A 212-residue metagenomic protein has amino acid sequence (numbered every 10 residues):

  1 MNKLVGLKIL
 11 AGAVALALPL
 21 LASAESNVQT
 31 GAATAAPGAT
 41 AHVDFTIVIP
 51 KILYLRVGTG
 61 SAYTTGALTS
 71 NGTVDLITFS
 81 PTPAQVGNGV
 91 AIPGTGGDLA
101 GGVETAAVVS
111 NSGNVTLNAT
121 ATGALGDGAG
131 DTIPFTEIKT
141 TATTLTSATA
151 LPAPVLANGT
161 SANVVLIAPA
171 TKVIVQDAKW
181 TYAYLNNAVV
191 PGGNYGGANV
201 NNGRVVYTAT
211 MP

Functional and structural regions predicted by a protein language model:
M1-L10: Bacterial N-terminal signal peptides that target proteins for export
L10-L16: Hydrophobic helical h-region of N-terminal Sec-dependent signal peptides in bacterial secretory/periplasmic proteins
P19-S23: N-terminal signal peptide c-region/cleavage motif recognized by signal peptidases
A24-L145, L151, A162-P212: N-terminal small/polar-rich segments of proteins
A150-L156: Extracellular glycan-recognition regions
